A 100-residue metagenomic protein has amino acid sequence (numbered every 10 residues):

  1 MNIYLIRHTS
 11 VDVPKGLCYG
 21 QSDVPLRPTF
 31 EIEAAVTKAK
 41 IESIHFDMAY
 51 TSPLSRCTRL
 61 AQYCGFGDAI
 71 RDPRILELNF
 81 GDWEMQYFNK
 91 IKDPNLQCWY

Functional and structural regions predicted by a protein language model:
M1-Y4: Extreme N-terminal starter segment of soluble prokaryotic enzymes
I6-R7, D72: Active-site neighborhood of phospho(di)ester-bond hydrolases with catalytic His/Asp-centered motifs
T9-G67: Active-site-proximal alpha-helix that buttresses catalytic centers in soluble enzyme cores
C64-Y100: Phosphate-handling substructures
